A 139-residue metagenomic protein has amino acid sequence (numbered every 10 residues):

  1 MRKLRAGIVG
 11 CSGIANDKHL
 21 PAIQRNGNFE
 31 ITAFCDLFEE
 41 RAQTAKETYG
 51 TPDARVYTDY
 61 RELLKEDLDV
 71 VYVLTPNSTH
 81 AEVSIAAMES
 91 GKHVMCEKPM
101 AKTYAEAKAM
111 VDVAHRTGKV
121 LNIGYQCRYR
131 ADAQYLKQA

Functional and structural regions predicted by a protein language model:
M1-G50: N-terminal Rossmann-like dinucleotide-binding module
I14, E40-R41, S78-A81, K102-A105 (+1 more regions): Short alpha-helical
A15, T58, C96, L121-I123: Hydrophobic residues in well-ordered beta-strands that form the structural core
F29, A54, K92, T117-V120: Short, well-ordered coil/turn segments that N-cap beta-strands
T44-D53, A109, V113-T117: Short, conserved SAM-binding/catalytic segment of Class I S-adenosyl-L-methionine-dependent methyltransferases
A54-A109, V113: Beta-loop-alpha module in the N-terminal Rossmann-like domain of NAD(P)-dependent dehydrogenases, especially those
A101-A139: A contiguous active-site-proximal alpha/beta segment in oxidoreductase catalytic domains
